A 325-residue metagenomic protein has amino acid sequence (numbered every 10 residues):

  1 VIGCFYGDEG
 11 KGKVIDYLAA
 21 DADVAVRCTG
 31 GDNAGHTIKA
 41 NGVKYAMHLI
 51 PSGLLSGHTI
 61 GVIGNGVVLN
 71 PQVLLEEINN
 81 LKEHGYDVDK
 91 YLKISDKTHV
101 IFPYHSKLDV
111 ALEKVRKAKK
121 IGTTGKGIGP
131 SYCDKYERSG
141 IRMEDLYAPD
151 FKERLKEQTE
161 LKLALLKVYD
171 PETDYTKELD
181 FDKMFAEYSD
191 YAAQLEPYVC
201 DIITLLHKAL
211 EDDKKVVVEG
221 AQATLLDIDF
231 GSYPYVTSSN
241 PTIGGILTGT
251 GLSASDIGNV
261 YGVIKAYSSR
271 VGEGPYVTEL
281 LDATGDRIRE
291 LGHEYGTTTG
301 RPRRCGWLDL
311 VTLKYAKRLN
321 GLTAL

Functional and structural regions predicted by a protein language model:
V1-L325: Non-transmembrane, aqueous-exposed alpha-helical and coiled segments at domain scale
